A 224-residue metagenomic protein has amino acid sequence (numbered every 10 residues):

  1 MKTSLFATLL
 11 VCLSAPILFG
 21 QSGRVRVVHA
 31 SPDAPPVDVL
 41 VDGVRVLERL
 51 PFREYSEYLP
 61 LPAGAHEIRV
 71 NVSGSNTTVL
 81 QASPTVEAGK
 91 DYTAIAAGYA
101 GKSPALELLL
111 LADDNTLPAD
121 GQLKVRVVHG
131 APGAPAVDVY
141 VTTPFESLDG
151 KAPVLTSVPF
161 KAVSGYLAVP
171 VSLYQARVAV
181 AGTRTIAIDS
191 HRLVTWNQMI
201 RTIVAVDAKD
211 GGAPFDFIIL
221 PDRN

Functional and structural regions predicted by a protein language model:
M1-F6: Positively charged n-region of N-terminal signal peptides that target proteins for export
A7-P16: Bacterial N-terminal signal peptides
F19-N224: Intrinsically disordered, low-complexity polar regions and short flexible loop motifs
